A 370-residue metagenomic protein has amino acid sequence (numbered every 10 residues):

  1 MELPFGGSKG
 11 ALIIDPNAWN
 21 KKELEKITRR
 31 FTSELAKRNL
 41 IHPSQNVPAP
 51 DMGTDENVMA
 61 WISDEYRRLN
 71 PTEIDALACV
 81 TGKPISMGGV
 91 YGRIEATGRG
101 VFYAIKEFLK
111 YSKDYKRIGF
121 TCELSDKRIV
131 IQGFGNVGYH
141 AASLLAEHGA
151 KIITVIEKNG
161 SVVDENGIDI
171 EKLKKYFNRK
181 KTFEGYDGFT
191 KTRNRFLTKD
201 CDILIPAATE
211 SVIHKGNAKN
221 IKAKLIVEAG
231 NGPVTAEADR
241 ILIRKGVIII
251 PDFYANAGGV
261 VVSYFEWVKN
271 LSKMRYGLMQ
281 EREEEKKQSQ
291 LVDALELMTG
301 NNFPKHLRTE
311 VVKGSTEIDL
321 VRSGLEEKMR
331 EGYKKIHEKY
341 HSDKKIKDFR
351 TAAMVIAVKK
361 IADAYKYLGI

Functional and structural regions predicted by a protein language model:
M1-Y91, E95, F102-A104, R275 (+2 more regions): N-terminal ligand-binding/catalytic initiation module
E2-P4, L40-A49, E73-A76, K113-R128 (+2 more regions): Flexible, glycine/charged-enriched surface loops at secondary-structure junctions
P4, A11, N39, Q45-N46 (+7 more regions): Structural motif
W19-R30, G53-N57, W61, G92 (+15 more regions): Conserved active-site and cofactor/substrate-binding residues in soluble primary-metabolism enzymes
M87-D200: Glycine-rich phosphate/diphosphate-binding loop of Rossmann-like nucleotide-binding domains
F108-L109, K224-I370: Adenosine-phosphate binding glycine-rich loop
G160-I249, Y254-A255: Rossmann-like adenosine-cofactor binding region
